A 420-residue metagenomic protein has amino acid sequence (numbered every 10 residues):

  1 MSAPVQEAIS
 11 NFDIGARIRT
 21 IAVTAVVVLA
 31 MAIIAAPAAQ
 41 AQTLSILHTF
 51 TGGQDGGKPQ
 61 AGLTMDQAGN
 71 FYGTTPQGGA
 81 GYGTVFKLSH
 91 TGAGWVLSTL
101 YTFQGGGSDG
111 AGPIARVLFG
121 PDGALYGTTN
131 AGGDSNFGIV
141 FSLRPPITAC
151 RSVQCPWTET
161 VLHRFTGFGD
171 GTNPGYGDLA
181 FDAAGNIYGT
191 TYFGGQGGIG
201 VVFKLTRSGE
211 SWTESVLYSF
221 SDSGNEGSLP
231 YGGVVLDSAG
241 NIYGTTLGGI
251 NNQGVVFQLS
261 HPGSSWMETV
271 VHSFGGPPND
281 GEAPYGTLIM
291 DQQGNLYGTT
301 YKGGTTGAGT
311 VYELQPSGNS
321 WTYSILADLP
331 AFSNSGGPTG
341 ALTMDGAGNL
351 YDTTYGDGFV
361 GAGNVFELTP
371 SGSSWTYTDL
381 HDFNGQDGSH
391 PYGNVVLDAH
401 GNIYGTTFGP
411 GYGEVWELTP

Functional and structural regions predicted by a protein language model:
S2-P420: Extracellular beta-propeller repeat domains
